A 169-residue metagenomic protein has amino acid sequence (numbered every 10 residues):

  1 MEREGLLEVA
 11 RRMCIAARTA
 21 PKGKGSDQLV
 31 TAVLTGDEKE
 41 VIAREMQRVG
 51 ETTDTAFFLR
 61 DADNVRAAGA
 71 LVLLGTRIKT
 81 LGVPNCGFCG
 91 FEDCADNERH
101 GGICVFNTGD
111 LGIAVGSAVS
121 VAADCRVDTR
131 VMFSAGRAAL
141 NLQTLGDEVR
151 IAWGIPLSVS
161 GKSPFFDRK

Functional and structural regions predicted by a protein language model:
M1-K169: Acidic, surface-exposed loops and disordered segments
